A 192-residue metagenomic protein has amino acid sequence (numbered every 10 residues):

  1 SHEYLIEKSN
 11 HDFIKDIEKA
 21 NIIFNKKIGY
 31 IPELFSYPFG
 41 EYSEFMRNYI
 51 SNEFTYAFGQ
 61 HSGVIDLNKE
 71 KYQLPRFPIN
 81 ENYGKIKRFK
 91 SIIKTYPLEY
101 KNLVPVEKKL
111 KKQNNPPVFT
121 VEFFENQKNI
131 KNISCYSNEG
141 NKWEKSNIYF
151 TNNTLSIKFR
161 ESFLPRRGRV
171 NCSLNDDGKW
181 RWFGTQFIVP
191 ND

Functional and structural regions predicted by a protein language model:
S1-F45, N68-P75: Metal-dependent polysaccharide deacetylase catalytic core of the NodB/CE4 family, i.e., the active-site-bearing domain
K27, A57, V121-E125: Glycine-centered structural positions embedded in regular secondary structure
F35-S36, A57-H61: Active-site neighborhood of phospho(di)ester-bond hydrolases with catalytic His/Asp-centered motifs
S51, D66, K112-N115: A structural signal for short secondary-structure junctions
S51-A57: Glycine-enriched alpha-helix->loop->beta-strand junction motifs that scaffold or abut catalytic
H61-I65, I79: Short, acidic/turn-prone active-site loops that include or flank metal/cofactor- and phosphate-binding residues
P78-D192: Terminal accessory/targeting
